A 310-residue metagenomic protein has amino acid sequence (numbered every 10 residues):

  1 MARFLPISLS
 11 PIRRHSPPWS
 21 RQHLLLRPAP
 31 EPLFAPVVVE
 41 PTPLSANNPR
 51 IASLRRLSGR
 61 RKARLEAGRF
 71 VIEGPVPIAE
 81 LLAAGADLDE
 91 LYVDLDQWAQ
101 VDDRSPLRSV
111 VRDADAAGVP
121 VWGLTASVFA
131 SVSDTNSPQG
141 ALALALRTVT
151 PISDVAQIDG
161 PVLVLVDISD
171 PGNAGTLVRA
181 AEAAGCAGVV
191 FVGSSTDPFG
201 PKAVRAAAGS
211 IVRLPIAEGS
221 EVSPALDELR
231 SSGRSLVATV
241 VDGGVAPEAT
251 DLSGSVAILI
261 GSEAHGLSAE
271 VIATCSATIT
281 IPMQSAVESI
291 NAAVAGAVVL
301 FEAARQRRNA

Functional and structural regions predicted by a protein language model:
I12-R14, W19, L24-D134: N-terminal positively charged helical leader segments and presequences
L33, R104, D113-A116, W122-S127 (+1 more regions): RNA substrate-binding interface of SAM-dependent RNA methyltransferases
P43, F70, V166-D167, V190-G193 (+4 more regions): Glycine- and other small-residue-rich loops at beta-strand/loop junctions that grip anionic moieties
R61, V155-V164, T274-M283: Glycine/charged-rich beta-loop-alpha catalytic/anionic-binding loops adjacent to active sites
D96, G193-T196, A264: Short, ordered loop/turn segments at secondary-structure junctions
A143, A180-A184, P198-I211, A269-A310: Structured adenosyl-cofactor binding patch, chiefly the S-adenosyl-L-methionine
V237-V287: Active-site/ligand-binding-proximal alpha/beta "capping" segment
